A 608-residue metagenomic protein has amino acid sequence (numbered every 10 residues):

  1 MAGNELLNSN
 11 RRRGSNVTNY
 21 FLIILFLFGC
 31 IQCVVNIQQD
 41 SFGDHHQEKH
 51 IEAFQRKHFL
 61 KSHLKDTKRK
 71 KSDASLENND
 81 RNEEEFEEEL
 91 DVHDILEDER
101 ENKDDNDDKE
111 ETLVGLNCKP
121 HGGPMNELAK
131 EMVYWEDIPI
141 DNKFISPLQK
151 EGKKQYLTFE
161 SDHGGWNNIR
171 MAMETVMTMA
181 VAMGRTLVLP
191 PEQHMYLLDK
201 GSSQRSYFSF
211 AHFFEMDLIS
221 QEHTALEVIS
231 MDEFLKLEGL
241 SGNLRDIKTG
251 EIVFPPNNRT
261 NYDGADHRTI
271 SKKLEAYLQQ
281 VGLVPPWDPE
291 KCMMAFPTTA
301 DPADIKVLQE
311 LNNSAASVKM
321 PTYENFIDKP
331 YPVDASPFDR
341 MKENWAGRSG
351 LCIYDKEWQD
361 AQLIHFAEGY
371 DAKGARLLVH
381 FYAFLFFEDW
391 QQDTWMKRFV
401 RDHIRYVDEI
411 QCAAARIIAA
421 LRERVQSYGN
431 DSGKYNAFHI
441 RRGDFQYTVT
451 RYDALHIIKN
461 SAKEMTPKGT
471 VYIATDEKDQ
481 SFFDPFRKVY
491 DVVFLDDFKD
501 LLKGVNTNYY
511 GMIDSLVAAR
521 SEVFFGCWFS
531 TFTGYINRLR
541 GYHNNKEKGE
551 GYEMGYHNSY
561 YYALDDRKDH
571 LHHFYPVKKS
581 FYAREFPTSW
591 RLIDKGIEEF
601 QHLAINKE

Functional and structural regions predicted by a protein language model:
M1-S15, Q47-R56: Short, low-complexity, Lys/Arg-enriched N-terminal segments of secretory-pathway carbohydrate enzymes
S15, F21-Q32, D40-E48, F54 (+3 more regions): Secretory-pathway glycan-assembly enzymes, especially type II membrane glycosyltransferases that use nucleotide-sugar
E174, H194, Y509-Y561: A donor-sugar binding/catalytic signature common to diverse glycosyltransferases and related nucleotide-sugar
L197-L198, Y447, E477-D484: Short, charged/polar "capping" segments at the starts of alpha-helices and the immediately preceding loops
S203-Y207, D479-D491: Short, aromatic/basic amphipathic alpha-helical patches
F445-A474: Conserved catalytic-core segment of nucleotide-activated headgroup transferases in glycan assembly
Y490-S521: Donor nucleotide-activated moiety binding/catalytic core segment of transferases that use nucleotide-activated donors
G551-E608: Leloir-type glycosyltransferase catalytic cores
